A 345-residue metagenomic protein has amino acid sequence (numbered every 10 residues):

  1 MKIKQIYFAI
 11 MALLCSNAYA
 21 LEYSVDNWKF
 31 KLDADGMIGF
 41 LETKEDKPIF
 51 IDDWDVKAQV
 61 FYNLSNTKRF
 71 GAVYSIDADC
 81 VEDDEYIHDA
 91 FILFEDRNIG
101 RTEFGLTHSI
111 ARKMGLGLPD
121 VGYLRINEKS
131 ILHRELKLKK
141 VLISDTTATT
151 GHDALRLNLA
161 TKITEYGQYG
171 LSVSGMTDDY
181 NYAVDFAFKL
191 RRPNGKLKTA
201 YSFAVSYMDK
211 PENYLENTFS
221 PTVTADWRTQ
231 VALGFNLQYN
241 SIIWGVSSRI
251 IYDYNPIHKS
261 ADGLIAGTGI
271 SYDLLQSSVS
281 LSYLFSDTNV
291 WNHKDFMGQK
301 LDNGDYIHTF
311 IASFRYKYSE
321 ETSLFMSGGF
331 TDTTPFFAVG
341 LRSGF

Functional and structural regions predicted by a protein language model:
M1-K29: Cleavable N-terminal export/targeting peptides
E22-D35, I49-Y182, R192: Outer membrane beta-barrel
S24, Y62-K68, D96-N98, L159-E165 (+7 more regions): Outer-membrane beta-barrel strand-turn architecture
V25-N27, K47-D53, D83-I87, A148-H152 (+8 more regions): Transmembrane beta-barrel outer-membrane domains
A34-F40, Y74-A78, L106-H108, L171-G175 (+6 more regions): Transmembrane beta-barrel strands of outer-membrane/channel proteins
K57-F61, F91-F94, R156-N158, D185-R191 (+6 more regions): Outer-membrane beta-barrel architecture
A183-G304, T309: Detector for outer-membrane/organellar transmembrane beta-barrel domains, recognizing the amphipathic beta-strand
T334-F345: Outer-membrane beta-barrel "beta-signal"
